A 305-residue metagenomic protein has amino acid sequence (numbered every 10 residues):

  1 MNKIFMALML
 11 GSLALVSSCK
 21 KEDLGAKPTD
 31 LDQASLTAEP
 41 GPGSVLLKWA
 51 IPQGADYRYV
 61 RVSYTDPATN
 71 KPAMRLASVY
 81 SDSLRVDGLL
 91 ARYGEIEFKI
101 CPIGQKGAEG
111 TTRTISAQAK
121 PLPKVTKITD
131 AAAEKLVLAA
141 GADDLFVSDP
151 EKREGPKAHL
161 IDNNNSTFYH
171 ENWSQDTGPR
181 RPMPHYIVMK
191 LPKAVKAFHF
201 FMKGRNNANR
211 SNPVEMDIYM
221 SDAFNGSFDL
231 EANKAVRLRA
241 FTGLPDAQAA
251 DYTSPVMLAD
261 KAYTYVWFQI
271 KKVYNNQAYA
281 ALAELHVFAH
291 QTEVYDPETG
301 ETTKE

Functional and structural regions predicted by a protein language model:
L15-S18: C-terminal motif of bacterial Sec signal peptides marking the signal peptidase cleavage site
K20-D56, G110-L138, F288-G300: Pro/Thr/Ser/Gly-rich low-complexity, intrinsically disordered linker/stalk tracts
I51-A73, N209-E215: Solvent-exposed loop/turn segments flanking beta-strands in beta-repeat/beta-sandwich domains
M74-S81, P245-D246: Short beta-strand segments within Ig-like beta-sandwich modules, predominantly Fibronectin type-III
V86-A119: Beta-strand-rich modules
A119-P192, R205-R210, E293-E305: Disordered, acidic Ser/Thr/Pro-rich linker "stalks" and the adjacent N-terminal cap of the next globular domain
V195-A208, F268: A short beta-strand element within beta-rich, extracytoplasmic domains of secreted/secretory-pathway proteins
N209-E305: Trp- and acidic/polar-enriched beta-sheet ligand-binding modules for extracellular glycan and matrix recognition
